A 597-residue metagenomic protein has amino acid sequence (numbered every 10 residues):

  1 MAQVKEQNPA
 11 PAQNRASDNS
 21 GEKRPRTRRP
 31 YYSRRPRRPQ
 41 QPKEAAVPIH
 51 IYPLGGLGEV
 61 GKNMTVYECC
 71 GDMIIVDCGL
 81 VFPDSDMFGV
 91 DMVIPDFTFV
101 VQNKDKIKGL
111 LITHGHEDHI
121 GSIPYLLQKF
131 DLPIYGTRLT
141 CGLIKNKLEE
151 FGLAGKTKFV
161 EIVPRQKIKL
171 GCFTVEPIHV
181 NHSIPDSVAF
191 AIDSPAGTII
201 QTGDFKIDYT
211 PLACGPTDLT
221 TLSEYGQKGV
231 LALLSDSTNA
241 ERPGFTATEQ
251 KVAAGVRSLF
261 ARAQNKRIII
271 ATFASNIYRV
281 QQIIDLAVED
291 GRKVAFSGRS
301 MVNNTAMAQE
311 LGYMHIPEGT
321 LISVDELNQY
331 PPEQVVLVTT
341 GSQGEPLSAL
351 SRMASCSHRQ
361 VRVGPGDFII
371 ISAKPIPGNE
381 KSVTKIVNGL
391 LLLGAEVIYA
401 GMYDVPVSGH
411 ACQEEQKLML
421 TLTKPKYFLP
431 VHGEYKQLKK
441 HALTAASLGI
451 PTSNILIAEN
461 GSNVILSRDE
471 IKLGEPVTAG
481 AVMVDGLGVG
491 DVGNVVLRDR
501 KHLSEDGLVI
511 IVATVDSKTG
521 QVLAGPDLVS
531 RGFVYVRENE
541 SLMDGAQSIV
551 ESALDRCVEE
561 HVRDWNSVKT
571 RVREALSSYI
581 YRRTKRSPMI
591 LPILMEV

Functional and structural regions predicted by a protein language model:
M1-A45: Intrinsically disordered, low-complexity RNA-associated tracts
R28-L111, H116-Y330, S348-R362, K381-K385: His/Asp/Glu-rich metal-coordinating catalytic cores of metallo-dependent phosphodiesterases/hydrolases acting on
L57, V81-D91, P95, K106-I107 (+5 more regions): A glycine- and charged-residue-rich anion-binding loop/surface
P133, L429, L591: Short glycine-rich phosphate-binding loop at a beta-alpha junction
L148, A445, I580: Conserved hydrophobic residues forming the short capping helix/wall of the S-adenosyl-L-methionine
V163, E459, R586-I590: Short Gly/Ser/Thr- and Asp/Glu-enriched loop/turn motifs at secondary-structure junctions
R242-S372, I376-G545, I549-H561, K569 (+1 more regions): Hard-cation-handling environments
H561-V597: C-terminal tails and terminal domains of large nucleic-acid-associated and other macromolecular-machine proteins
